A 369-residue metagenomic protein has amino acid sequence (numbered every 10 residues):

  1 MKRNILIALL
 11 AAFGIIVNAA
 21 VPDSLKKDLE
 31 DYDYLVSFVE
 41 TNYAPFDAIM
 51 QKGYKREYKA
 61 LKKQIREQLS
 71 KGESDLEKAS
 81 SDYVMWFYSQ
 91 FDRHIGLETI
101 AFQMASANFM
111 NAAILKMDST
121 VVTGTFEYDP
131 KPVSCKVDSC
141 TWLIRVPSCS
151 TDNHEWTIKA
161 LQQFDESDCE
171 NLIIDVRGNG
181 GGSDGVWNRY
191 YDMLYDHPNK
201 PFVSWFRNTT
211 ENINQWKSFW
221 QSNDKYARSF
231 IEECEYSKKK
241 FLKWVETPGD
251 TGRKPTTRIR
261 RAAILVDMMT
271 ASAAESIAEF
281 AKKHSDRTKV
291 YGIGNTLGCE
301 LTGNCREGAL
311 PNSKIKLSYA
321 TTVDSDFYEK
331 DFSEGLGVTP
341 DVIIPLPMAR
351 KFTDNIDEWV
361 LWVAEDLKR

Functional and structural regions predicted by a protein language model:
N4-I15: Sec-dependent N-terminal signal peptides
A19-Y226, I231, R258-A263, R287-T288 (+5 more regions): Flexible, low-complexity junctional segments that flank or bridge functional domains
Q162-Q163, D250-R253, E279-K282: Mature extracellular/periplasmic domains of secretome proteins
C234-S237, W244-V245: Loop/turn-rich, solvent-exposed surfaces of beta-rich toroidal or solenoidal domains
K243-T257: Glycine-/acidic-rich phosphate or pyrophosphate-binding loops and their flanking alpha/beta elements
R261-H284, T288-G298: Extended C-terminal subregions enriched in glycine
S325-I344, A349: A recognition module on extended beta-rich or small alphabeta surfaces enriched in W/G with H and D/E
